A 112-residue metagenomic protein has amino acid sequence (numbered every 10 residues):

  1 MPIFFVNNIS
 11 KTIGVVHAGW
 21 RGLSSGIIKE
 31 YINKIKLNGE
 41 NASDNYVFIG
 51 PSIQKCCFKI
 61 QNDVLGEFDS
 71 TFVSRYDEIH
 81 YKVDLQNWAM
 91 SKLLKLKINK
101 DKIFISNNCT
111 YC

Functional and structural regions predicted by a protein language model:
M1-C112: Active-site microenvironment for binding and transforming phosphate-containing groups
